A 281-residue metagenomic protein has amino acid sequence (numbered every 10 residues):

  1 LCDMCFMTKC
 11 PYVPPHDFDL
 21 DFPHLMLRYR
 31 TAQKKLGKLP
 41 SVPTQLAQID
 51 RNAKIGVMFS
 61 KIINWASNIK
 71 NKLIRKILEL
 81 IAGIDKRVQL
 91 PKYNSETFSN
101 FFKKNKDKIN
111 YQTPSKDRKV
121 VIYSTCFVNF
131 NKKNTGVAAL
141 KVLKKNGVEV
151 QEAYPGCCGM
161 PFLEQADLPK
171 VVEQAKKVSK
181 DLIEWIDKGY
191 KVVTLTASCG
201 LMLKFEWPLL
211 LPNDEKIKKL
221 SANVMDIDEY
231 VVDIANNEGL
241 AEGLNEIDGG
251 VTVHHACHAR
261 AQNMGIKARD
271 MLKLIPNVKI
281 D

Functional and structural regions predicted by a protein language model:
L1, V13-D17: Ferredoxin-like iron-sulfur electron-transfer modules
D3-C5, P161: Short tyrosine-centred short linear motifs in exposed loops/low-complexity segments
C5, F18-D21: Long, acidic, intrinsically disordered low-complexity segments
F6, P11-Y12: N-terminal low-complexity, Ser/Thr- and acidic-residue-enriched intrinsically disordered segments
L20-D281: Iron-sulfur cluster-binding electron-transfer modules in prokaryotic oxidoreductases
